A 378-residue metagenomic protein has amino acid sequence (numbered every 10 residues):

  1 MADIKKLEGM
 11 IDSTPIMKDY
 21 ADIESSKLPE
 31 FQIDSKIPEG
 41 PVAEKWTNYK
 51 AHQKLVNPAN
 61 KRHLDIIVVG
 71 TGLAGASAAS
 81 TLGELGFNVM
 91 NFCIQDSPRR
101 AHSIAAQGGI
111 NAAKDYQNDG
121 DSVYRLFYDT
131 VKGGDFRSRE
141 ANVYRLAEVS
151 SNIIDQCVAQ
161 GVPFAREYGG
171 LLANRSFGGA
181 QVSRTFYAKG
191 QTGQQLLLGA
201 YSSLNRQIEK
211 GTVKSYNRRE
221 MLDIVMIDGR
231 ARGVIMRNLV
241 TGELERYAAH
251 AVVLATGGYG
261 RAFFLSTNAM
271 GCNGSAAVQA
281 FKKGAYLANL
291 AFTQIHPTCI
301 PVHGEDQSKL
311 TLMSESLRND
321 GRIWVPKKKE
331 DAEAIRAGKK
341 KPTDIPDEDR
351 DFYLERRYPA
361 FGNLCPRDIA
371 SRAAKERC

Functional and structural regions predicted by a protein language model:
M1-I66, E84: Extreme N-terminal leader/targeting segments of oxidoreductases
I23, Q156-E243, A255, C299-L310: Conserved redox-cofactor binding core of oxidoreductases
L64-N91: N-terminal Rossmann-like FAD-binding beta1-loop-alpha1 element of flavoenzymes
I67-V69, R246-T256, A280: Short hydrophobic core segments
G83-I110: Glycine-rich FAD pyrophosphate-binding loop
Q95, V240, A249-A251, A255-G260: Glycine-/small-residue-rich beta->alpha transition segments that form the dinucleotide
N111-L146: Glycine-rich active-site loop/strand segments that organize a redox cofactor
Q279, A285-C378: An anion/pyrophosphate-binding glycine-rich loop and adjacent beta-alpha core in soluble alpha-beta enzymes
